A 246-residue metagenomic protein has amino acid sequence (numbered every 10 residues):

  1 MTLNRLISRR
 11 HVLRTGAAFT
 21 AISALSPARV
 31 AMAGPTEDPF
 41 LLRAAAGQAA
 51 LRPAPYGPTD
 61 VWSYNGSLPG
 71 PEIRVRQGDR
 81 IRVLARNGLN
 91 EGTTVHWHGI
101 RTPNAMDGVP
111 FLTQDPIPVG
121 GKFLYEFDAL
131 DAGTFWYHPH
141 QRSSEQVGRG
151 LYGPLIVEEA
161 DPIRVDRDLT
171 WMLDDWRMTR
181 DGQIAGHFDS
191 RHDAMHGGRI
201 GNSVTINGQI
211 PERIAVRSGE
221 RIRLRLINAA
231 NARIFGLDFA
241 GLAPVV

Functional and structural regions predicted by a protein language model:
M1-I7, A18: N-terminal secretory signal peptides
T20-A24: Bacterial N-terminal signal peptides
A28-A33: Boundary at the C-terminal end of the N-terminal hydrophobic targeting segment
T36, R149, R164-R167, G198: A short, structural micro-pattern
D38-P162, I227, A232-V246: Histidine- and aromatic-enriched segments that form or immediately flank copper-ligand environments
D168-E220, I227-N231: Acidic-aromatic/histidine active-site loop/patch
